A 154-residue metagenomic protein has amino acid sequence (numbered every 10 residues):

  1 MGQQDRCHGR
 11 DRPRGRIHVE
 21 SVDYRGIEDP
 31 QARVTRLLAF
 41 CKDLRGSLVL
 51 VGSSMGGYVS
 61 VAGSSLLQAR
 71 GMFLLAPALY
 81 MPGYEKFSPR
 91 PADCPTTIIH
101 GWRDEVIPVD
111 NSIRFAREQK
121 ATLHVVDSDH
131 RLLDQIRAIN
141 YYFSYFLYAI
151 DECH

Functional and structural regions predicted by a protein language model:
M1, E105-N111: Conserved alpha/beta-hydrolase "acid-adjacent" motif
M1-I27: Short, surface-exposed "cap/lid" segments of acyl-processing enzymes
E20, R117-D134: Catalytic histidine neighborhood in serine/cysteine hydrolases with alpha/beta-hydrolase-type architecture
V51-V61: Gly/Ala-rich beta-loop-alpha elbow adjacent to hydrolase catalytic centers
Q68-Y80: A conserved short beta-strand
M81, W102-I107, H130-R131: Acidic catalytic loop of the alpha/beta-hydrolase fold
P91-D93, T97-H100, D104: Short beta-strand/loop motif that positions the catalytic acidic residue of the alpha/beta-hydrolase fold
D110-N111, L133-A149: Post-His helix in hydrolase/transferase enzymes
